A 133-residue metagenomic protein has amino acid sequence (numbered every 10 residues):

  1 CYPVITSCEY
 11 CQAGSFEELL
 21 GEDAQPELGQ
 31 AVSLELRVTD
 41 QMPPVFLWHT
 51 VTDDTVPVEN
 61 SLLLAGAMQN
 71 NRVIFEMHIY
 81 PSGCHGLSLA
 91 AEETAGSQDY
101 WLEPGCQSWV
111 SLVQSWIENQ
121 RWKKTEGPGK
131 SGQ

Functional and structural regions predicted by a protein language model:
C1-R37, P43: Mobile cap/lid helix-loop segments that gate and shape the active-site cleft of serine hydrolases
Y2-V4, V51, P81: Residue-level signal for short, function-critical loop segments
I5-S7, D54, C84-G86: Flexible, glycine-rich phosphate/dinucleotide-binding loops and adjacent beta-alpha linkers at cofactor/substrate
C8-A13, V58, L89-A90: Short, solvent-exposed loop/turn and secondary-structure capping segments
Q41, F46-H49, D53: Short beta-strand/loop motif that positions the catalytic acidic residue of the alpha/beta-hydrolase fold
W48, L62, G66-G132: C-terminal catalytic histidine-bearing segment of alpha/beta-hydrolase fold enzymes
D54-L63: Conserved alpha/beta-hydrolase "acid-adjacent" motif
